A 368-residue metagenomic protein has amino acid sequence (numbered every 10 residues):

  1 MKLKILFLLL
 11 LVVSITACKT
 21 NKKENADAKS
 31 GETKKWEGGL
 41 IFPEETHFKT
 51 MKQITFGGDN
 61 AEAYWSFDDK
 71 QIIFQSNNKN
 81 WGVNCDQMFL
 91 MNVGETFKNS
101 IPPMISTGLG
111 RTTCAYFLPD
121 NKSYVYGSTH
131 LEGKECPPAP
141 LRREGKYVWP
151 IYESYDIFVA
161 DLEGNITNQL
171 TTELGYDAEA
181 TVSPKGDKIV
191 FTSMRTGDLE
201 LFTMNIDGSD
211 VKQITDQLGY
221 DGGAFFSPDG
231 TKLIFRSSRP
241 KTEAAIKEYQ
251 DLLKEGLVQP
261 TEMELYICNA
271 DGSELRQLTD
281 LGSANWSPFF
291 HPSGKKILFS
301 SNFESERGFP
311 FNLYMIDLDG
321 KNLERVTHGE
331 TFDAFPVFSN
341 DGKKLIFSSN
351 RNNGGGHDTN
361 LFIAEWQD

Functional and structural regions predicted by a protein language model:
I5-V13: Sec-dependent N-terminal signal peptides
I15-A17: C-terminal motif of bacterial Sec signal peptides marking the signal peptidase cleavage site
T33-F42, T50-V83: Beta-strand-rich domains and repeat architectures in extracellular enzymes and scaffolds, especially beta-propellers
W36-D59, M91-R111, A160-Y176, N205-Y220 (+4 more regions): Multi-bladed beta-propeller domains
F56-D59, S76-M88, S106-T112, G127-D156 (+8 more regions): A flexible loop/linker signature enriched in serine peptidases of the S9 family
F67-D68, P119-D120, P184-K185, P228-D229 (+2 more regions): Residue-level detector of Asp-centered blade-edge/turn motifs that repeat once per structural unit in beta-propeller
I72-I73, Y124, I189, L233 (+2 more regions): Hydrophobic beta-strand positions that form the internal "hydrophobic ladder" of WD40/Gbeta-like beta-propeller blades
